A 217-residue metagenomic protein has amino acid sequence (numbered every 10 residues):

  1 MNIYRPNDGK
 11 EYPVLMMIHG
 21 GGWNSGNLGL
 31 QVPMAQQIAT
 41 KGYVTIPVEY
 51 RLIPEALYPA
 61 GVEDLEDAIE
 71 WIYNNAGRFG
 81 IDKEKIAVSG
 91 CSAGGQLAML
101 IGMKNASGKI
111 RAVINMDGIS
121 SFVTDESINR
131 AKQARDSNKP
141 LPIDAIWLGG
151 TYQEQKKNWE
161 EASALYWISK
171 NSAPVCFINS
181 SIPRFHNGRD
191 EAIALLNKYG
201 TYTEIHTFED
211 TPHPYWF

Functional and structural regions predicted by a protein language model:
M1-F217: Alpha/beta-hydrolase superfamily serine-hydrolase fold, recognizing
